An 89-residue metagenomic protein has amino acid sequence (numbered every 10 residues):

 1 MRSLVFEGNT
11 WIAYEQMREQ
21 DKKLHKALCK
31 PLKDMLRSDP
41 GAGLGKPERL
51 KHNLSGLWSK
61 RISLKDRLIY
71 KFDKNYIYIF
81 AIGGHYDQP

Functional and structural regions predicted by a protein language model:
M1-S3, W11-K26, L44, S59-P89: Enriched for short, Lys/Arg-rich terminal
H25-R37: PIN-domain endoribonuclease scaffold, especially VapC-family toxins
P31, L50-N53, I69-D73: Short alpha-helical linear motifs
D34-I62: A short, surface-exposed loop/turn module that caps and links secondary-structure elements
